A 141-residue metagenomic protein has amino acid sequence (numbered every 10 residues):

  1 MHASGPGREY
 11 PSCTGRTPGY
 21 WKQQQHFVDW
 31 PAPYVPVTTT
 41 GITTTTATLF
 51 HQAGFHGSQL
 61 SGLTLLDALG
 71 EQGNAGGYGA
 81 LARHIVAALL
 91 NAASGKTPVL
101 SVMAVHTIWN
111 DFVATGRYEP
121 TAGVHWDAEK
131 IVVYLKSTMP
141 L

Functional and structural regions predicted by a protein language model:
M1-L141: Soluble extracellular-acting proteins and domains
